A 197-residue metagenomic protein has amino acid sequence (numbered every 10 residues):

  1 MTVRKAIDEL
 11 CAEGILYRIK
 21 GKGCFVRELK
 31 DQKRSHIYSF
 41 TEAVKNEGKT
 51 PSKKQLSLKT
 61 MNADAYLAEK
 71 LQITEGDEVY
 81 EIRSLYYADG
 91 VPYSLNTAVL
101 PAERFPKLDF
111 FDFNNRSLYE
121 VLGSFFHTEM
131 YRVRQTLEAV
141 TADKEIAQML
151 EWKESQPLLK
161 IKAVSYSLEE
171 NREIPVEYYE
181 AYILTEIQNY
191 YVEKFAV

Functional and structural regions predicted by a protein language model:
M1, S35-Y38, F113: Residues at secondary-structure transition points
M1-V26: N-terminal helix-turn-helix
E9, S35-P51, V192, A196-V197: Short glycine- and basic-residue-enriched patches
E13, E47, F125: Change "in soluble alpha/beta enzymes" to "in soluble alpha/beta proteins
K22-Y38: Short, cationic-aromatic polyanion-contact patches
T50-V197: C-terminal all-alpha effector/ligand-binding and dimerization domain of prokaryotic HTH-type transcriptional repressors
